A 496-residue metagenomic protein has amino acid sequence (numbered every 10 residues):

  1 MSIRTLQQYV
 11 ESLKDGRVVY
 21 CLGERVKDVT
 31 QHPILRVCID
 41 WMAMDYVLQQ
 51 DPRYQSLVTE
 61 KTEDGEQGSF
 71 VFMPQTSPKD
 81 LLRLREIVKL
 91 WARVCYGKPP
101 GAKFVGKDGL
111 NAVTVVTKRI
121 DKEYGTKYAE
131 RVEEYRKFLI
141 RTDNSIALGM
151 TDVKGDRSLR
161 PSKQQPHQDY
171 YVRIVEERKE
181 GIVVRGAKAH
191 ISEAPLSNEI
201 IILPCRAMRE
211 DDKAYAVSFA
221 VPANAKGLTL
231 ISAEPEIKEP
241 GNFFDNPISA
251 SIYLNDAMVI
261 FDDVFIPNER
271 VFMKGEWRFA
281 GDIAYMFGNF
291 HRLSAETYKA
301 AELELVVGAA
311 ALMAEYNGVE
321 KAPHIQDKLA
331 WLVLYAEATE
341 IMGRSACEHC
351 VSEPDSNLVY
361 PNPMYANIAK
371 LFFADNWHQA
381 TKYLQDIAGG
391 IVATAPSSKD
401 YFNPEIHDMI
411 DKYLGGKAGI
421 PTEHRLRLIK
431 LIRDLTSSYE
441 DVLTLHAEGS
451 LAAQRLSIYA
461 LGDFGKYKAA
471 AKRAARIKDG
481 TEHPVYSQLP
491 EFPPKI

Functional and structural regions predicted by a protein language model:
M1-Y46: N-terminal-proximal low-complexity accessory segments that begin disordered and transition into the first
K27-A92, P354, A447, Q454-L456: N-terminal low-complexity or amphipathic/hydrophobic leaders
R36, D40, K137-I140, V183 (+5 more regions): Generic structural signal for well-ordered, non-transmembrane alpha-helical segments in soluble/cytosolic regions
E60-E199, P204-F219, N224-T229, P235: Glycine-rich flavin
V153-Y298, D463-K495: FAD-binding core of flavoproteins
S294-S352: Extended amphipathic alpha-helical segments enriched in small hydrophobics
Q326-A330, N357-N367: Short, charged, amphipathic alpha-helical segments
M364-K495: Alpha-helix capping/hinge segments and adjacent helical runs
